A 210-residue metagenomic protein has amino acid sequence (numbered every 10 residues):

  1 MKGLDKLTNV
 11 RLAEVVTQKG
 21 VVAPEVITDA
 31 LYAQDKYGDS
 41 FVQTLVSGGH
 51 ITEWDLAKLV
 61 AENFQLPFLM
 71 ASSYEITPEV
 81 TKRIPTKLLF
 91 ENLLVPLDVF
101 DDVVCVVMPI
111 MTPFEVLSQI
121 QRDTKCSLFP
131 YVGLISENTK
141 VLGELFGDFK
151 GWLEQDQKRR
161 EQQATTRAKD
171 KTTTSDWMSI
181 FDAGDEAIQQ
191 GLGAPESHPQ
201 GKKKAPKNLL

Functional and structural regions predicted by a protein language model:
M1-L4, T28-A33: Short, recurring structural edge motifs at helix starts
L7-V15, Y37-S40, T172, P195 (+1 more regions): Short, solvent-exposed linear patches
V10-V21, F41-H50: Extracellular/lumenal glycan-associated surfaces
P24, P199, N208-L210: Long, charge-rich, low-complexity intrinsically disordered regions
Y32, M111, G133-S136: Short, ordered loop/turn segments at secondary-structure junctions
V42-C126, E144, D156-H198, P206-K207: Polyanionic, low-complexity intrinsically disordered segments
G133-F146: Short proline/glycine- and acidic-rich turn/helix-capping motifs at secondary-structure junctions
